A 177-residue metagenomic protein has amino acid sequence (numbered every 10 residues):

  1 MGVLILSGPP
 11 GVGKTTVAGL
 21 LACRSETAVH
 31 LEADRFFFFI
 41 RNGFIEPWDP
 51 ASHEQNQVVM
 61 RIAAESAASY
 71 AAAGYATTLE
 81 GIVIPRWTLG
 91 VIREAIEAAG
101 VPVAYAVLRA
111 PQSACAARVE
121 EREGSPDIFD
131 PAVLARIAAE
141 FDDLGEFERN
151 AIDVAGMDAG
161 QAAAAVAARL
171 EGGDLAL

Functional and structural regions predicted by a protein language model:
L6: Hydrophobic anchor at the beta1->P-loop junction of P-loop NTPases
P9: P-loop (Walker A) phosphate-binding loop of NTP-binding proteins
V12: ATP-binding Walker
T15: Walker A/P-loop
G19-A68: Conserved substrate/cofactor phosphate-moiety recognition/catalytic segment in nucleotide-dependent phosphotransferases
Q55-A99: Glycine-rich phosphate-binding loop used to anchor ATP phosphates in small-molecule kinases, encompassing both
A99-E120, I152: Conserved phosphate-donor/acceptor-positioning beta-strand/loop module used by diverse small-molecule
E121-A165, L177: Small-molecule kinase domains that catalyze NTP-dependent phosphoryl transfer to phosphate-bearing small molecules
